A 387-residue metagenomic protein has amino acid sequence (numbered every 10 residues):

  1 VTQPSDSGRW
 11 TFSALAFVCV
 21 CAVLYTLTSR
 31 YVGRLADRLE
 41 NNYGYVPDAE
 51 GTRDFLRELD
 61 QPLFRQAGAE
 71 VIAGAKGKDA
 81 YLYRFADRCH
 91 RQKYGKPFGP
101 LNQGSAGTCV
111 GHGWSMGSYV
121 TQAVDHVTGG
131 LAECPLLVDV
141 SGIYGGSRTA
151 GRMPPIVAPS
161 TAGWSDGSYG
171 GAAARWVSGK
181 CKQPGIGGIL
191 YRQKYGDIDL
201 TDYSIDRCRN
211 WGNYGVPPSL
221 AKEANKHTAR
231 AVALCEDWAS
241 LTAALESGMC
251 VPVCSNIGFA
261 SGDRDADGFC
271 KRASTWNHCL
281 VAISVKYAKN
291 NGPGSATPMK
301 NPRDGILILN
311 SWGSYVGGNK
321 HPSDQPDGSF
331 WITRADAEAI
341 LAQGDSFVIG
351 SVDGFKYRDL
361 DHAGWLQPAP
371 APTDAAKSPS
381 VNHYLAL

Functional and structural regions predicted by a protein language model:
P4-V138, S165-G179, K300, G350 (+3 more regions): Structured alpha-helical subdomains that flank or immediately precede key functional sites
F12, Y31-L39, G111, S115-Y119 (+3 more regions): Predominantly the structural core of cysteine protease catalytic domains
L131-T161: Acidic helix-start/capping segments at beta-turn-to-alpha-helix junctions
